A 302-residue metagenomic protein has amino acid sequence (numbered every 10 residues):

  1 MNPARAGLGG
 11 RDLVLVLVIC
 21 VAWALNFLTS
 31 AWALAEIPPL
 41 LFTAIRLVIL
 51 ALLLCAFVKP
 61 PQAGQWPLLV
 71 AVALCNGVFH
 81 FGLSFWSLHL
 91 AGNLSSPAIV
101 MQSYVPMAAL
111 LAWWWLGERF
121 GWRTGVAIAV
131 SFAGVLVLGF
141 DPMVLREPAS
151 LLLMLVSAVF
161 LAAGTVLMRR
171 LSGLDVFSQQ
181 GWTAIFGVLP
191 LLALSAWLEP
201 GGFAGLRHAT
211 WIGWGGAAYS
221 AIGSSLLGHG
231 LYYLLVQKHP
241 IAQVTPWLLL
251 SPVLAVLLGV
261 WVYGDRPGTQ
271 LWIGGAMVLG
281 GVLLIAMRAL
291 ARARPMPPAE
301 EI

Functional and structural regions predicted by a protein language model:
M1-G9, T43-L47, F140, G213 (+1 more regions): C-terminal-most transmembrane helix of multi-pass membrane proteins
M1-L41, M143-R170, L189-A193, L258 (+1 more regions): Glycine-/small-residue-enriched transmembrane alpha-helix faces in small-molecule transporters and effluxers
G10-L15, L41-A56, A71, V126-V130 (+6 more regions): Hydrophobic alpha-helical transmembrane segments of multi-pass integral membrane proteins, especially transporters
V21-F27, C55-M101, A109, V137 (+1 more regions): Specific transmembrane alpha-helical segments of multi-pass solute transporters/efflux pumps, especially DMT/EamA
A33, F42, S87, W114-L116 (+6 more regions): Hydrophobic/aromatic residues within transmembrane alpha-helices of multi-pass small-molecule transporters
L41-A51, F85-R119, S157, I241-V260: Specific alpha-helical transmembrane segments that line the substrate/conduction pathway and gating interfaces
V48, L54, N76, L111 (+6 more regions): Hydrophobic transmembrane alpha-helices of multi-pass small-molecule transport proteins
A63-L68, S95-M101, G117-V137, V144-L151 (+3 more regions): Loop-to-transmembrane alpha-helix entry segments
